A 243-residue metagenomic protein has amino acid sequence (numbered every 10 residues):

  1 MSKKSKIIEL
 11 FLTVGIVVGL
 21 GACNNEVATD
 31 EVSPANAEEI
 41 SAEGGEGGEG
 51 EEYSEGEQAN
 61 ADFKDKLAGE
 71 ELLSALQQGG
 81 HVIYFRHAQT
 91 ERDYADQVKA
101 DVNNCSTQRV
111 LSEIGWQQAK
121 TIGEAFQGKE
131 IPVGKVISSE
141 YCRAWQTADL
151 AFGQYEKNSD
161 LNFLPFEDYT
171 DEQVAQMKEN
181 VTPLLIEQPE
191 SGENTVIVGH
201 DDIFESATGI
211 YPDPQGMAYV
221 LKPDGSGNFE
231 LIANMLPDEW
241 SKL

Functional and structural regions predicted by a protein language model:
M1-F11: Bacterial N-terminal signal peptides that target proteins for export
L12-I16: Hydrophobic helical h-region of N-terminal Sec-dependent signal peptides in bacterial secretory/periplasmic proteins
V18-A22: C-terminal motif of bacterial Sec signal peptides marking the signal peptidase cleavage site
N24-E26: Bacterial signal peptide processing site
E31-K64: Post-signal peptide N-terminal segment of mature Sec-exported envelope proteins
E55-S159, L164-E167, I210-L243: Active-site-proximal alpha-helix that buttresses catalytic centers in soluble enzyme cores
V82, E190-G199: Generic beta-sheet signal
D160-D171, K178, L185: All-alpha RGS (Regulator of G-protein Signaling) helical domain and cognate RGS-like helical scaffolds
